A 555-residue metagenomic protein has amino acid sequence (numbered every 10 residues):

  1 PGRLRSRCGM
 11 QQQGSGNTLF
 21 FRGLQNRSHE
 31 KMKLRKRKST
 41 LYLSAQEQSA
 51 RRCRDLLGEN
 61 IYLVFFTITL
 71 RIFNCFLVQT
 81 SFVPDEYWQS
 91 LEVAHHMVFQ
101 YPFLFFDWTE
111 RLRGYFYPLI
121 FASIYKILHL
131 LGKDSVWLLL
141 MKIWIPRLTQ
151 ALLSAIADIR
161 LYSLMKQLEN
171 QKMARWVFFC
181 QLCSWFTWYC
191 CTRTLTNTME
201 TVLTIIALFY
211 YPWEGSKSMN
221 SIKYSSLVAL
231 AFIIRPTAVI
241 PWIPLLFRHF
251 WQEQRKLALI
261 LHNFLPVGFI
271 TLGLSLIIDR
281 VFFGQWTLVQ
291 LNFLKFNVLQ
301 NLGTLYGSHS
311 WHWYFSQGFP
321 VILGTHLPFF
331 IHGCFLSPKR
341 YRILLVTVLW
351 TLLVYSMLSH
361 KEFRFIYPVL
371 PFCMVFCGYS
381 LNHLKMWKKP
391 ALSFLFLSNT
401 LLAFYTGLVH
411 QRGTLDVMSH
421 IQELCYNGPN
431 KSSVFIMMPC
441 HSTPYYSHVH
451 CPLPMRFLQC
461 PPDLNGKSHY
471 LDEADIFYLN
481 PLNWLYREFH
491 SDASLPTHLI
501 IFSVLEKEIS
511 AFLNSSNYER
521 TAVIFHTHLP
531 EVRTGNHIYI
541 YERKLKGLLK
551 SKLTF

Functional and structural regions predicted by a protein language model:
S44, F209-V228, T237-L272, F335 (+1 more regions): Perimembrane helix-loop-helix junctions
F65-I68, G268, G273, F329 (+3 more regions): Signature aromatic-anchored transmembrane alpha helix within multi-pass, membrane-resident enzymes that catalyze glycan
I72-F76, F179-C191, I205-P236, L352-S356: Membrane-interface alpha helices of multi-pass inner-membrane proteins
V83-P84, T192-M199, E362-F363: Short acidic/glycine- and proline-prone juxtamembrane loop motifs at membrane-interface regions of multi-pass membrane
Q89-V98, W108-V136, T198, V202 (+2 more regions): Short hydrophobic/aromatic helix or loop-helix immediately within or flanking a transmembrane segment in polytopic
W144-E169: Transmembrane-helix motifs of polytopic, lipid-linked glycan transferases
L246, S316-L344, T351-Y355: Hydrophobic, aromatic-rich transmembrane alpha-helices and their immediate juxtamembrane boundary segments
W387-V504, G535, L545-G547: Membrane-embedded, lumen/periplasm-facing catalytic core of multi-pass transferases that use lipid-linked donors
